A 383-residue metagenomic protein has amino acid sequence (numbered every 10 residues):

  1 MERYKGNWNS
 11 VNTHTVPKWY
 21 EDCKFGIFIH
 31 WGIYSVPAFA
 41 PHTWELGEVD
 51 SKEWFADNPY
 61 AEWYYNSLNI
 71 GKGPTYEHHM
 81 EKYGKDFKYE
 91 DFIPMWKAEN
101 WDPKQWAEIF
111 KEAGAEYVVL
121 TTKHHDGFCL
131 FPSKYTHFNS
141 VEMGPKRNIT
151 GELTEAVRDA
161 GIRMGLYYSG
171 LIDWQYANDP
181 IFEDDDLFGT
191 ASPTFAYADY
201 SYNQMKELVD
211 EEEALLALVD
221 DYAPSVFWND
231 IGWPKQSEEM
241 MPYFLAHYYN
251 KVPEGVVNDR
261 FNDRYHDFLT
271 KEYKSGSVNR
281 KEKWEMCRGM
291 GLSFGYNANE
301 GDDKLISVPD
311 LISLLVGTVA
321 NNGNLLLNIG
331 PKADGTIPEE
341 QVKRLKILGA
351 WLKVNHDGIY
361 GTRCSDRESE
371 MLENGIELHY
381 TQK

Functional and structural regions predicted by a protein language model:
M1-K383: Mature catalytic domains of secreted/periplasmic carbohydrate-active enzymes
